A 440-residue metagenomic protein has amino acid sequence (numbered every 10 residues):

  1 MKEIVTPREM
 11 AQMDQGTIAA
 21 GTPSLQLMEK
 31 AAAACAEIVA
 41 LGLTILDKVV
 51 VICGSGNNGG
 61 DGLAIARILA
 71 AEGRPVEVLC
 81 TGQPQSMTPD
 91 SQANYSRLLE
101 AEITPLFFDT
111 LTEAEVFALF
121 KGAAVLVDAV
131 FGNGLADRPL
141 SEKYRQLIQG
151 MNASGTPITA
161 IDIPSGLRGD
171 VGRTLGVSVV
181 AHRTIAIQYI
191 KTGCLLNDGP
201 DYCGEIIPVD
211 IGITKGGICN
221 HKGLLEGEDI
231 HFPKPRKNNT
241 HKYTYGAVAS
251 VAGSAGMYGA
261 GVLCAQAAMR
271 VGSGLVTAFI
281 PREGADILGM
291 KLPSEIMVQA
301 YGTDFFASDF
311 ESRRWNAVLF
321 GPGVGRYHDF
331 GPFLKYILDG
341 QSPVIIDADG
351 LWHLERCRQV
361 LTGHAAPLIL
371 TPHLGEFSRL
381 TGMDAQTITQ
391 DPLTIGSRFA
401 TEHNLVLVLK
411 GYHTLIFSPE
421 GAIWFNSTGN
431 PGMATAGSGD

Functional and structural regions predicted by a protein language model:
M1-C80, T88, R183, C194-I345 (+2 more regions): Small-residue (G/A/S/T)-rich helix-start motifs and N-terminal tracts that mark the onset
A36-V130, P139-I161, F333, G340: Nucleotide and nucleotide-moiety/phosphate-recognizing core
P84, N133-D137, R168, T174 (+3 more regions): Short strand->helix junction
S96-I103, D128-G132, I296-G302, G429-G432: Short, structured secondary-structure boundary patches
T110-E113, S165-G169, T192, D304-F306 (+1 more regions): Short acidic loop-to-helix transition motifs that present clustered carboxylates
A124-V125, V130-K222: Internal gly/pro-rich beta-alpha loop/helix module that stabilizes soluble enzyme cofactors or their anionic handles
